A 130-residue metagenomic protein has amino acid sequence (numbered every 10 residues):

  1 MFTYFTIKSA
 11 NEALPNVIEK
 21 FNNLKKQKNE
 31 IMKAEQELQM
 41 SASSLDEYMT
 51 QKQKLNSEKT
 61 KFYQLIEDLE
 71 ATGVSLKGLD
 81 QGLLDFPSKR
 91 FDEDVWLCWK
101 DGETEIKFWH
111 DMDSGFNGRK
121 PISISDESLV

Functional and structural regions predicted by a protein language model:
M1-S41: Long, hydrophobic N-terminal alpha-helical segment
M1-T6, K59-K61, S123-V130: Short, charge-rich amphipathic segments
S9, N16, E47-T50, K54: Non-transmembrane, amphipathic alpha-helical segments
K20, Q27, A34, S41 (+3 more regions): Amphipathic coiled-coil alpha-helices
M32-E35, Q39-A42, D46, G73 (+1 more regions): Coiled-coil heptad-register positions
Y48, T60, Q81-L83: Residue-level detector of functional hotspots within protein domains
A71-V130: Glycine-rich, aromatic-bearing surface loops/beta-hairpins
